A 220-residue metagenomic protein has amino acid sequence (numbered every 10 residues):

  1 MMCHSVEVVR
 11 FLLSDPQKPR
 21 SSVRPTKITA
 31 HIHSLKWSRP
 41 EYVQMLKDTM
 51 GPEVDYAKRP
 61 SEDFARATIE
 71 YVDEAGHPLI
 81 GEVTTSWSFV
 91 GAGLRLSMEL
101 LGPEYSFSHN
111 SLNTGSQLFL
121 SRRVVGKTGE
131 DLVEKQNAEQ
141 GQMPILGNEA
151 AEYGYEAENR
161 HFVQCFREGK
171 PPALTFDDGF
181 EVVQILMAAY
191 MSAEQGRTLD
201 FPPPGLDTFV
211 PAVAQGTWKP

Functional and structural regions predicted by a protein language model:
M1-G93, D177: Rossmann-like dinucleotide-binding domain that binds NAD(P)(H)
M2, S14, G81, G102-Y105 (+4 more regions): Glycine-centered flexibility sites
H4, Y155, H161: Histidine-centered active-site/metal-ligand motif
I32, V54-A65, I69-A157: NAD(P)-dinucleotide binding in Rossmann-like oxidoreductases
S38-V43, L94-L96, S111-T114, F119-R122 (+2 more regions): Short aromatic-enriched loop/helix-cap "lid" or pocket-rim segments at secondary-structure transitions that line
Y42-T49, L100, Q215-K219: Short, surface-exposed amphipathic charged segments that create phosphate/polyanion-binding patches used for binding
A75, G147, H161-P220: C-terminal helix-rich "cap/oligomerization" subdomain common to oxidoreductases
